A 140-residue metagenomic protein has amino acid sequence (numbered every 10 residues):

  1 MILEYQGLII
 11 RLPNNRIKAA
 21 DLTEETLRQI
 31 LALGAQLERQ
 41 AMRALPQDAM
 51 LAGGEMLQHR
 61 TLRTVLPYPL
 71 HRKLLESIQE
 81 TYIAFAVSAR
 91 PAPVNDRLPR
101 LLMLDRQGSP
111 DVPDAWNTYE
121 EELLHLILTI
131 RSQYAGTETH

Functional and structural regions predicted by a protein language model:
M1-A44, L128-H140: Short linear motifs at protein or domain termini
L8, A49, G108-P110: Residue-level recognition of short, well-ordered coil/turn positions that link secondary-structure elements
L8-R11, L33, L37, G54 (+3 more regions): Amphipathic, well-ordered alpha-helical segments in soluble domains
L12, H71-L75, V112-D114: Short, hydrophobic secondary-structure boundary micro-motifs
E24, R28, A52-G108: Mid-protein regulatory/catalytic core that forms ligand/cofactor-binding pockets and protein-protein interaction
E38-L57: Helix-turn-helix/homeodomain-like alpha-helical modules used for DNA recognition and transcription-factor dimerization
Q40, A44, T61, T81 (+1 more regions): Solvent-exposed, charged/polar functional surfaces in cytosolic regulatory/catalytic domains
Y82-H140: C-terminal all-alpha effector/ligand-binding and dimerization domain of prokaryotic HTH-type transcriptional repressors
